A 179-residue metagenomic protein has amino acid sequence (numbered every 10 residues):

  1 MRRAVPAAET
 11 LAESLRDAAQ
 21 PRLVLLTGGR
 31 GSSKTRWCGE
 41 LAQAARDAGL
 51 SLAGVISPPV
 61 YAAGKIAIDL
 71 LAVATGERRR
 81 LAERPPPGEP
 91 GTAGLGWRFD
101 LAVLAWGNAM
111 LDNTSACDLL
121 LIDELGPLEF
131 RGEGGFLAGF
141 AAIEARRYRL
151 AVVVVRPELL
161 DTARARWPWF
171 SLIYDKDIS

Functional and structural regions predicted by a protein language model:
R2-A18: Pre-Walker A adenine-sensing motif
L26: Hydrophobic anchor at the beta1->P-loop junction of P-loop NTPases
G29: P-loop (Walker A) phosphate-binding loop of NTP-binding proteins
K34: Conserved lysine of the Walker
W37: Hydrophobic positions on the alpha1 helix immediately C-terminal to the Walker A/P-loop
A42-G94: N-terminal phosphate/diphosphate-binding loop that engages ATP/GTP or pyrophosphate donors across diverse enzyme folds
E89-R131, G135-A141: Phosphate-binding/switch loop-helix module in NTP-utilizing enzymes
D112-N113, L125-S179: Replace "adjacent to P-loop NTPase cores in ATP/GTP-dependent enzymes" with "adjacent to NTP-binding cores
